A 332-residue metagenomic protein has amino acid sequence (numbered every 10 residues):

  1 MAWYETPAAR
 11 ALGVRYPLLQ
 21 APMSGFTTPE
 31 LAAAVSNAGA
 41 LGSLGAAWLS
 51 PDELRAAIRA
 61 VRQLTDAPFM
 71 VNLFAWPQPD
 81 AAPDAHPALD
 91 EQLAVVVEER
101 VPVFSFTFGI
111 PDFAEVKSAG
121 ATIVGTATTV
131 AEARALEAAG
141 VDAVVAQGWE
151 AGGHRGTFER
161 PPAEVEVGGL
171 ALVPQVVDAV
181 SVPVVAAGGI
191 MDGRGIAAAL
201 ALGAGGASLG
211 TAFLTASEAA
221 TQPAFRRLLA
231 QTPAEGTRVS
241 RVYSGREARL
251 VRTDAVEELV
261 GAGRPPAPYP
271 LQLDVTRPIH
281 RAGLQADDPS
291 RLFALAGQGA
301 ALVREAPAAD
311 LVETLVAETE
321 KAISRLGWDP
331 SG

Functional and structural regions predicted by a protein language model:
M1-A179, L315: Active-site entrance/lid segments in N-terminal catalytic domains of soluble metabolic enzymes
F26, I190-M191: Residue-level detector of alpha-helix initiation sites
A133, A187-G188: Short, surface-exposed recognition loops or helix-turn segments adjacent to catalytic cores
H154-V185, M191-G332: Conserved active-site-proximal phosphate/metal-binding subdomains
